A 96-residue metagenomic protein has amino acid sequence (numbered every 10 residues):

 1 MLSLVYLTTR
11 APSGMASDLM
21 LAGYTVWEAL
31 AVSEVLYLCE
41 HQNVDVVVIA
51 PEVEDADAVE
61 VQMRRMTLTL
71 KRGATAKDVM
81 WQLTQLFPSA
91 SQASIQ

Functional and structural regions predicted by a protein language model:
M1-L2: A short, charged/proline- and glycine-enriched loop that marks the coil->beta-strand transition at the N-terminal
V5-A11, L30-V32, I49-V53, K71-G73: Structural motif
R10-W27: Two-component/phosphorelay signaling modules centered on CheY-like receiver
P12-A16, Y37, V53-A58: Short, charged/polar "capping" segments at the starts of alpha-helices and the immediately preceding loops
M15, E34, I95-Q96: C-terminal output/effector regions of signal-responsive regulators
E28, M63-Q96: Output/docking surface of receiver
L30-V46: Acidic, metal-coordinating helix/loop segments flanking the phosphotransfer/catalytic sites of two-component signaling
E40-Q42, V59-L68: Conserved phosphotransfer cores of two-component systems
